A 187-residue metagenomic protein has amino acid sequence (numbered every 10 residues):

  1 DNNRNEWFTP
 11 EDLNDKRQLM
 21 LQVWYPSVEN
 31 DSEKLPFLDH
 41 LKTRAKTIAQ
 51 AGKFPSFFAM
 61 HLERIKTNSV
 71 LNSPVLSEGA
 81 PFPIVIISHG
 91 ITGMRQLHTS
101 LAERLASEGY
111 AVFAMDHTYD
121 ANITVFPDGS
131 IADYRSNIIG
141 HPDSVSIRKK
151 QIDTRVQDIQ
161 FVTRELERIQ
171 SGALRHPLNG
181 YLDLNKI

Functional and structural regions predicted by a protein language model:
D1-V85: Domain-level recognition of soluble alpha/beta enzyme cores, biased toward histidine phosphatases/phosphomutases
R17-Q18, Q96-T99, E103, D153 (+1 more regions): A structural signal for well-ordered alpha-helical segments within the folded catalytic domains of diverse enzymes
L19-Q22, T47-A49, Y110-F113, S136-G140: Glycine-rich loops and low-complexity Gly/Arg-rich segments that provide flexible linkers or classic glycine-based
V23, L105, I159, I187: Divalent metal-coordination and catalytic microenvironments
W24, V85-I87, Y181, K186-I187: Extended hydrophobic secondary-structure segments that form protein cores and membrane-embedded regions
Y25, S107, R164-R168: Residues at helix-coil transition
T67-V125: Short substrate-entry loop that stabilizes the transition state in hydrolases
Y119-K186: Alpha/beta-hydrolase active-site loop
